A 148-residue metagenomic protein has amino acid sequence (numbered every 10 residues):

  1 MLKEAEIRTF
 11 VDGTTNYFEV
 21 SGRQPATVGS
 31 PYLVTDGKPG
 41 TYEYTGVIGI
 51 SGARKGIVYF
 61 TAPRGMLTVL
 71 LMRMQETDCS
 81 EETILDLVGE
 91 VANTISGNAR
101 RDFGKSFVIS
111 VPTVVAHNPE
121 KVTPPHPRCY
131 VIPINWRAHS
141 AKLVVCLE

Functional and structural regions predicted by a protein language model:
M1-E148: N-terminal auxiliary interaction/assembly segments of multi-subunit proteins
